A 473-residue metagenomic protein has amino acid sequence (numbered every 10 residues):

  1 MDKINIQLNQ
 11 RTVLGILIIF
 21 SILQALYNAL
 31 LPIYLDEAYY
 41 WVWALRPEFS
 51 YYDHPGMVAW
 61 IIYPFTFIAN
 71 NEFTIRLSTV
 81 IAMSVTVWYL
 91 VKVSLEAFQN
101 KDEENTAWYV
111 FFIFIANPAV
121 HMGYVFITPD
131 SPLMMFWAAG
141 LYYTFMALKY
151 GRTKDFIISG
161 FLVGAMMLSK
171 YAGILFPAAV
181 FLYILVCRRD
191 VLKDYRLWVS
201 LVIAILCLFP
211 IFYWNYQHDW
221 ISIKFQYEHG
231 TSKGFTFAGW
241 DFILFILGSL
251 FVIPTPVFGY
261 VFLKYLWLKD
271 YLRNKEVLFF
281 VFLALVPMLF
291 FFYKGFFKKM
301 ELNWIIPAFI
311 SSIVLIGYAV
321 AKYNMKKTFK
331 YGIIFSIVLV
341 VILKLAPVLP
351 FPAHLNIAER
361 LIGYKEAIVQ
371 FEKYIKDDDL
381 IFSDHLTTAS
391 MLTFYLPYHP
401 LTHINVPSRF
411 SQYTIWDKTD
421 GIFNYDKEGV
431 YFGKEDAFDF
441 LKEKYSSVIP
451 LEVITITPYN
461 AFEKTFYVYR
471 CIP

Functional and structural regions predicted by a protein language model:
Q10, L90-A116, M135: Transmembrane-helix signature of polytopic, membrane-embedded enzymes that assemble or transfer cell-envelope glycans
L17, A107-P118, V163, M167: Short helix- or helix-capping micro-motifs that position conserved polar/aromatic residues at function-defining sites
P47, F279, L283-L285, F297-T328 (+1 more regions): Hydrophobic/aromatic-rich transmembrane helices and adjacent perimembrane loops
L95-E104, G140-D155: Membrane-interface transmembrane helices that cradle and orient dolichyl/undecaprenyl
A119-L133: Short acidic/glycine- and proline-prone juxtamembrane loop motifs at membrane-interface regions of multi-pass membrane
M146-G164, Y195-W198, V202: Short hydrophobic alpha-helices at membrane interfaces in multi-pass membrane enzymes
A165, F176-V277, L283, M288-G295: Transmembrane-lumen/periplasm boundary regions of multi-pass, lipid-linked membrane glycan transferases
L302, K326-D377, L386-T402, P407-W416 (+1 more regions): Membrane-proximal, lumen/periplasm-facing interface regions of secretory-pathway glyco- and lipid-modifying enzymes
